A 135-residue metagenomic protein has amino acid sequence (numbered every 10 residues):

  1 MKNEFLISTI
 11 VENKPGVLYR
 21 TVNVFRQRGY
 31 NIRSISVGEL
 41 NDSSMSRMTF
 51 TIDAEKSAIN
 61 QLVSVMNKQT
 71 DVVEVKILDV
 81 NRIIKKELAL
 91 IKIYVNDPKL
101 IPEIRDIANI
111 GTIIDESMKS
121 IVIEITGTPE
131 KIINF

Functional and structural regions predicted by a protein language model:
M1-F135: A conserved regulatory-domain signal marking ACT and ACT-like small-molecule sensing domains and adjacent regulatory
